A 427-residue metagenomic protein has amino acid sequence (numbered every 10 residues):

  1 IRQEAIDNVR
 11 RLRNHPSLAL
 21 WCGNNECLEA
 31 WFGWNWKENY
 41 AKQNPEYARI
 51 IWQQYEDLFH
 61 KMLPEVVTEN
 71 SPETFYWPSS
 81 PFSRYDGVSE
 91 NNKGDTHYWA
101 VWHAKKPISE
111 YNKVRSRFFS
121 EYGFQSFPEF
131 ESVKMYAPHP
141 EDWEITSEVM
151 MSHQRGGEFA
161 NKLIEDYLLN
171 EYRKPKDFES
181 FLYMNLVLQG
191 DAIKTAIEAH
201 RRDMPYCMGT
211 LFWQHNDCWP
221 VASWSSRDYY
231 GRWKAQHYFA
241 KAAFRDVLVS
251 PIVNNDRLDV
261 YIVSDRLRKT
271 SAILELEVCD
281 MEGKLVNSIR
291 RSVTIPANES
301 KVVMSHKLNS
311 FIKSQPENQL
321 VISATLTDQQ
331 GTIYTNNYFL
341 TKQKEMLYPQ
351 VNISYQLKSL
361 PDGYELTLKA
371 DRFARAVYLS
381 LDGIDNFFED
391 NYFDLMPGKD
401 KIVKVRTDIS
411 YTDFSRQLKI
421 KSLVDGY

Functional and structural regions predicted by a protein language model:
I1-F75, S80, T210: Active-site mouth of glycoside hydrolases
W21, L28, L58, P64-S71 (+1 more regions): Substrate-binding clefts and catalytic carboxylate motifs of secreted carbohydrate-active enzymes
K241-L276, Q343-A370: Surface beta-strand/loop "capping" patches
D265-A272, K284, A370-Y378, T412: A short beta-turn/strand-edge loop motif at beta-sheet boundaries
L274-P316, I384-Y411: Intrinsically disordered, low-complexity Pro/Gly/Ser/Thr-rich segments with frequent PxxP/GP/PP motifs and embedded
V302-V351, D408-Y427: Terminal connector regions
P349-M396, V403-R406, L423: C-terminal accessory/binding modules appended to enzymatic or scaffolding proteins
